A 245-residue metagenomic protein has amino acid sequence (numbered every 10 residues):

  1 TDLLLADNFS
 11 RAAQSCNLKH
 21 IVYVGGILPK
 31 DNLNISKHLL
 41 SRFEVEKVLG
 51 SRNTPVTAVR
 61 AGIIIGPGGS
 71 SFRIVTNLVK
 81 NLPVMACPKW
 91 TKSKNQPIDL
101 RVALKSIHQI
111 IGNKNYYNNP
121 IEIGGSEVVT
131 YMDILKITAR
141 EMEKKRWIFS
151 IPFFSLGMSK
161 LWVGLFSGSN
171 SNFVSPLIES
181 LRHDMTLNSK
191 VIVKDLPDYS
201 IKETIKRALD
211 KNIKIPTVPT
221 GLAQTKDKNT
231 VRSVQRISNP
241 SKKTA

Functional and structural regions predicted by a protein language model:
T1-I21, S36-S51: NAD(P)-cofactor binding segment of oxidoreductase domains
L5, S70-S71, W90-G112, N118-N119: Substrate-positioning beta->alpha
H20-Y23, T57-R60, Q96, E122: Structural signature of the Rossmann-like NAD(P)-dependent dehydrogenase/reductase core
G25, K47-G68, I74-N77, N81 (+1 more regions): Conserved beta-loop-beta element that borders a ligand/cofactor-binding pocket
I27-L39, I63-G69: Conserved catalytic-site region of short-chain dehydrogenase/reductase
L39, F43-E46, F72-R73, M132 (+1 more regions): Short, surface-exposed alpha-helical segments at coil->helix boundaries
A58, K94-P97, V128, D198: Short aromatic/basic micro-patch
S106-F173, D184-A245: Mid/C-terminal beta-alpha module of Rossmann-like enzyme folds, strongest in SDR-family dehydrogenases/epimerases
